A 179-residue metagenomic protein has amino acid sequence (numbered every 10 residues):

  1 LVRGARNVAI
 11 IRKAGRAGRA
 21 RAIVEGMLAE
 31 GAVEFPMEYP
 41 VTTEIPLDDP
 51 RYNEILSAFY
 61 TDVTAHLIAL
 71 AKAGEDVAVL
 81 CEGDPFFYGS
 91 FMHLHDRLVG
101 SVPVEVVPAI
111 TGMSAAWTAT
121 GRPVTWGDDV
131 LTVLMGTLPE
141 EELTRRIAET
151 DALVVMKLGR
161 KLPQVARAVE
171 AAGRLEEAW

Functional and structural regions predicted by a protein language model:
L1, I23, H93-L94, R145-R146 (+1 more regions): A short acidic, amphipathic alpha-helical/loop segment
R3-V102: Class I S-adenosyl-L-methionine
R6-N7, A32-F35, E75-V79, V104-E105 (+4 more regions): Structural motif
G15-A17, T42-T43, T111-A115, L162-P163: Short gly/pro/ser/thr-enriched loop/turn and capping motifs at secondary-structure boundaries
A17, T61, T137-E141, L162: Structural motif corresponding to alpha-helix initiation and N-cap regions
N53-L56, K72, I147-W179: A contiguous loop/helix-start segment that scaffolds small-molecule binding in enzyme catalytic cores
A73, G83-E149: Class I SAM-dependent methyltransferase SAM-binding "motif I" and its flanking Rossmann-like core
